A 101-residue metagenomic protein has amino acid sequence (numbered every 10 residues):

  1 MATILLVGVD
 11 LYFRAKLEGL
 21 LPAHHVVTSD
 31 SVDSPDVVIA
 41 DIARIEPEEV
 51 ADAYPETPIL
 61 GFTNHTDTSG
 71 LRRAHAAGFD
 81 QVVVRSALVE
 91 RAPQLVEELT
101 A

Functional and structural regions predicted by a protein language model:
M1-V27: Short, charged N-terminal beta->alpha structural module
L6-L11, I39-R44, F62-N64: Structural motif
K16, S69, R91: Phosphate- and divalent-cation-binding pockets in alpha/beta enzyme and binding domains that engage nucleotide-derived
V26-S34: Short acidic low-complexity segments
S29, G78-P93: Output/docking surface of receiver
D36-V37, D80: Conserved acidic residues
A43, E48-Q81: Mid-chain, well-packed structural core segment of small domains
Q94-A101: Receiver (REC) domain switch/output surface
